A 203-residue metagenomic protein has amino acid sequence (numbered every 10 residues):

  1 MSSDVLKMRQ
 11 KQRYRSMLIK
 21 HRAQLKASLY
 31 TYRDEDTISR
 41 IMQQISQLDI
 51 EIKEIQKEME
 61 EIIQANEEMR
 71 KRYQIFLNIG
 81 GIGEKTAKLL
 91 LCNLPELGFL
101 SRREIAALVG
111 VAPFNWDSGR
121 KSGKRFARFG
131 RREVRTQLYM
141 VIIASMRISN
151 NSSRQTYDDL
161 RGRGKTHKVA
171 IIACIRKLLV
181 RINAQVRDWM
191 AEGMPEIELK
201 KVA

Functional and structural regions predicted by a protein language model:
M1-I75: Long, charge-rich intrinsically disordered scaffolds of nucleic-acid metabolism proteins
M1-S2, T31, I62, S118-R120 (+3 more regions): Short coil/turn segments at secondary-structure boundaries
Q12-R15, I19-R22, K26, Y139-I143 (+1 more regions): Short, amphipathic alpha-helical segments that act as regulatory/interfacial helices in nucleotide-processing proteins
Y14, E51, V134, H167-I171 (+1 more regions): Hydrophobic (often cysteine-bearing) scaffold residues that line and stabilize catalytic clefts of nucleotide/cofactor
D34-M42, A65-M69, G80, K124-R128 (+2 more regions): Conserved phosphate/pyrophosphate-binding and hydrolysis machinery centered on Walker-type P-loop NTPases, extending
R40-Q43, Q47, L89, E104 (+4 more regions): Amphipathic alpha-helical interaction segments
N78, E84, K88-R163, H167 (+1 more regions): Phosphate-backbone recognition surface of nucleic-acid-processing proteins
G162-V202: Basic, amphipathic alpha-helical segments enriched in Lys/Arg and hydrophobic/aromatic residues
